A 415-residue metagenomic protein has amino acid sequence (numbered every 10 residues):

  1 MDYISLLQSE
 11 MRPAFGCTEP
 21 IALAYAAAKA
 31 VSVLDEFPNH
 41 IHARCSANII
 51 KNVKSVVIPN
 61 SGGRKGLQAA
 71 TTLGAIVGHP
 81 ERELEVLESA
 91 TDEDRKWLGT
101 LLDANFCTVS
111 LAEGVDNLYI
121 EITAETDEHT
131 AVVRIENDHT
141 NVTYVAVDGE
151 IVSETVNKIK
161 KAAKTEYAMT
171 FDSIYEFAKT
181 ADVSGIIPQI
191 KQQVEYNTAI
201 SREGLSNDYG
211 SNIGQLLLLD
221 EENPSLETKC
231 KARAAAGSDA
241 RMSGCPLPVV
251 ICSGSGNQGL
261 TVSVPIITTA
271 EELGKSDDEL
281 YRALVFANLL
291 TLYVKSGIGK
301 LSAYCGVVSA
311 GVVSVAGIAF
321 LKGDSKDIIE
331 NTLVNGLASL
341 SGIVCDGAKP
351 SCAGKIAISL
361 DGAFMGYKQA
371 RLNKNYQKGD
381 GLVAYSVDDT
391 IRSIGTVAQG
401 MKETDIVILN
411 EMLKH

Functional and structural regions predicted by a protein language model:
M1-I4, F37-I50, P224-G244, S276-V294 (+1 more regions): Acidic-glycine-rich active-site phosphate/pyrophosphate-binding loop
Y3-R12, I49-V57, A240-I251, T291-K300 (+1 more regions): Glycine/charged-rich beta-loop-alpha catalytic/anionic-binding loops adjacent to active sites
P13-K29, L247-V264, C305-S309: Conserved phosphate/anionic-ligand binding catalytic regions in large, soluble enzymes, centered on
A14-T18, N48-N52, V56-P59, D138 (+7 more regions): A structural signal for small-residue-enriched, beta-sheet-centric alpha/beta enzyme cores and oligomeric scaffold folds
A24-A124: Early transmembrane hairpin of solute transport permeases
A30-V31, P59, T269-R282, L292-I358 (+1 more regions): Hydrophobic alpha-helical bundle architecture
F37-I41, R82-L87, V109-S110, S184-I190 (+8 more regions): Flexible, glycine/charged-enriched surface loops at secondary-structure junctions
L102-G244, I408-H415: Signature of multi-pass transmembrane helix bundles
